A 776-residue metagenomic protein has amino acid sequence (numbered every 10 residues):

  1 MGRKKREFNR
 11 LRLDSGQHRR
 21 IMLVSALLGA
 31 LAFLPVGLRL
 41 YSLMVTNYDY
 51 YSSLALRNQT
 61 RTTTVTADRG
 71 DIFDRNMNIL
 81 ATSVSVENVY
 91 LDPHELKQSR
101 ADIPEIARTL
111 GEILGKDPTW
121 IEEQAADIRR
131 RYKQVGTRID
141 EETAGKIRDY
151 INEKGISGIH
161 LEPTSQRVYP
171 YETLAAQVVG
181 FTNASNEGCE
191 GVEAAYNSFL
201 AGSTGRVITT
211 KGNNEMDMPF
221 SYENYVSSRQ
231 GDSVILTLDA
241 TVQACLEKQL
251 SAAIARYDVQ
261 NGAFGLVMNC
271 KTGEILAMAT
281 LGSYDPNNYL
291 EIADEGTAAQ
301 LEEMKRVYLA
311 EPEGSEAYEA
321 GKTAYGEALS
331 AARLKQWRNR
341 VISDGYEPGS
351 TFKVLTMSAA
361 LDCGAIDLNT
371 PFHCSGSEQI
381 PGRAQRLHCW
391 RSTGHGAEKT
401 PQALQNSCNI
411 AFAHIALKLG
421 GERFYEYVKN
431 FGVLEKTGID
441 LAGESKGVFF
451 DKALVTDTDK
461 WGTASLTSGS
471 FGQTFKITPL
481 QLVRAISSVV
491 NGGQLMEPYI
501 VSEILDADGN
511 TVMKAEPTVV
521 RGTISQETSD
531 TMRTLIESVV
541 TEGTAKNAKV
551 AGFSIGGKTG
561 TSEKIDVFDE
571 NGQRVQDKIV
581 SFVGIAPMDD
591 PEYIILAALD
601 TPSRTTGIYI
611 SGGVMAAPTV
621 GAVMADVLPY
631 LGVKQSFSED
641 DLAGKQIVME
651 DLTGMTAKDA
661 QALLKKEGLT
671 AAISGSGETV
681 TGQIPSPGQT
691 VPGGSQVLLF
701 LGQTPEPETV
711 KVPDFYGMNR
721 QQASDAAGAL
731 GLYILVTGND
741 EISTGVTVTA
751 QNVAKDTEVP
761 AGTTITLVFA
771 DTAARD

Functional and structural regions predicted by a protein language model:
M1-E319, Q336, G345, E422-K429 (+9 more regions): Periplasmic/cell-envelope proteins involved in peptidoglycan metabolism and beta-lactam response
G2-R6, A81, G212-Y225, K271-S350 (+2 more regions): Beta-lactam-recognizing serine transpeptidase/beta-lactamase-like catalytic domain environment
V65-D68, R75, S83-V86, R130 (+26 more regions): Extracytoplasmic
T119-R130, V259-T272, H373-S377, E444-S445 (+4 more regions): Acidic/histidine-enriched alpha-helical segments
R131, T143, I275, N287 (+6 more regions): Extracytoplasmic/secreted cell-surface and envelope-processing proteins
A175-Q177, E274, V354-L355, V483-I486 (+4 more regions): Short, solvent-exposed alpha-helical surface patches in non-cytosolic proteins
A515, G552, G556, D566 (+1 more regions): Ligand-recognition elements built from short beta-strands and adjacent flexible loops
